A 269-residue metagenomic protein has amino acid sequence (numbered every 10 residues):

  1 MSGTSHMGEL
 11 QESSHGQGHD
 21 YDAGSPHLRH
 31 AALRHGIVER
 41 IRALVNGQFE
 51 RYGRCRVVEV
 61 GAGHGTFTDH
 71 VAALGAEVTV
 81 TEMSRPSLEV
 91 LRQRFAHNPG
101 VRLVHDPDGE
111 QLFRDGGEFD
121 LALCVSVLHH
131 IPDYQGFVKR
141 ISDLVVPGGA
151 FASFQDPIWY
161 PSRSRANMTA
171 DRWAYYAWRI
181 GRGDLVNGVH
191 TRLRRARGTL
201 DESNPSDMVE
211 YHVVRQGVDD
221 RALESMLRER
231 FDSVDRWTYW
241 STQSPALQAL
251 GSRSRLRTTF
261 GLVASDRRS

Functional and structural regions predicted by a protein language model:
M1-G53, H70, S87: Conserved class I S-adenosyl-L-methionine
G53-G63: Conserved class I S-adenosyl-L-methionine
H64-Q111: Class I SAM-dependent methyltransferase SAM/SAH-binding core
L123: A conserved beta-strand element that flanks and buttresses the S-adenosyl-L-methionine
G136-P147: A short glycine-rich, Lys/Arg-flanked "PGG" loop and its adjoining helix->strand segment in the class I
A150-T191: Conserved class I S-adenosyl-L-methionine
V214-F231, R236: Short alpha-helix
R230-D232, L247-S269: Core SAM-dependent methyltransferase catalytic element
